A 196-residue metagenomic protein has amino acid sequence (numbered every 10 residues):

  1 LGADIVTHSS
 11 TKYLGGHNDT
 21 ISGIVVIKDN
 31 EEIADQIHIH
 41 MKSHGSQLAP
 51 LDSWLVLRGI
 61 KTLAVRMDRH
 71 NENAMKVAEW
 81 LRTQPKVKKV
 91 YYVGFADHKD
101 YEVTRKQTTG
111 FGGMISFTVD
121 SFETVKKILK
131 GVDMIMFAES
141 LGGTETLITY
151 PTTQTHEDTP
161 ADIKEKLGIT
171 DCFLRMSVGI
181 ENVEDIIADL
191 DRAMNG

Functional and structural regions predicted by a protein language model:
L1-K86, Y91, E102: Conserved PLP-enzyme active-site core in the AAT-like
L14-D19, Q47-A49, Q107-T109, S140 (+1 more regions): Solvent-exposed alpha-helices and their adjacent loops that cap or buttress functional pockets in soluble metabolic
G23-V25, I115, I148: Well-ordered beta-strand positions enriched in small/hydrophobic/aromatic, beta-favoring residues
H44-G45, V132-G142, A193-G196: A common structural junction motif
S46, K89, A96, G142-G143 (+1 more regions): Positively charged, small/polar-rich N-terminal and surface patches that mediate targeting and assembly and bind
L55-V65, G112-D120, R175-G179: Short, well-ordered beta-strand elements within core beta-sheets of diverse protein domains
R66, E123, K130, I148-G196: PLP-dependent enzyme catalytic core of the Aspartate aminotransferase-like
M75-D133, F137-E139, A161-E165: Conserved small-domain helix->loop->beta segment predominantly found in fold-type I
